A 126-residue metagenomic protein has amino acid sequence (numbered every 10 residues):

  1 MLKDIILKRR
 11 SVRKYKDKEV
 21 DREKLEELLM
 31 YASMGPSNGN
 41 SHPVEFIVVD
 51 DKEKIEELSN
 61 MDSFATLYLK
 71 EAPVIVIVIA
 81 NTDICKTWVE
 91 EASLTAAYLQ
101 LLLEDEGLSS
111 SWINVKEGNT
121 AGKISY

Functional and structural regions predicted by a protein language model:
M1-Y126: Acidic, surface-exposed loops and disordered segments
